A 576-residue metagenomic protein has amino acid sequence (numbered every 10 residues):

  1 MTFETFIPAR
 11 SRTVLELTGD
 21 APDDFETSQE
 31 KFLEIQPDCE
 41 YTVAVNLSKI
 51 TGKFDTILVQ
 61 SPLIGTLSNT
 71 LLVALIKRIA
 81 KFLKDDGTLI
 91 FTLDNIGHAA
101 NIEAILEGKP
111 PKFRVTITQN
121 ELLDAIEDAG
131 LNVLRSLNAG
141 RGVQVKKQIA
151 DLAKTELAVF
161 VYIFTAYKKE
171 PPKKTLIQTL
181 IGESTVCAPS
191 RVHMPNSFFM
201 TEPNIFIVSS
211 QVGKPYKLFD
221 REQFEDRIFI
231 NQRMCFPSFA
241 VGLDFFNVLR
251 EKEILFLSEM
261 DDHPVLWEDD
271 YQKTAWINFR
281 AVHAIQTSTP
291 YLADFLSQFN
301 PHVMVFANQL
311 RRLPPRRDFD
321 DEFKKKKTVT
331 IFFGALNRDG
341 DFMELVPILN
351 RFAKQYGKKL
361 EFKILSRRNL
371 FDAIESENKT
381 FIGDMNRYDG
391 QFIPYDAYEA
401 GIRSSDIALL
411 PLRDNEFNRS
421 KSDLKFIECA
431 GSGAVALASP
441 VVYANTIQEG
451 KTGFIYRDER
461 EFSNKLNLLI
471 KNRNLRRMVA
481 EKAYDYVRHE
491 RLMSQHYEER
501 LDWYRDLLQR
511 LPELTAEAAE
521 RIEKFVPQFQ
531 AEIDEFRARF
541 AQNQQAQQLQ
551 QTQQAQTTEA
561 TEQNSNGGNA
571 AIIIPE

Functional and structural regions predicted by a protein language model:
E34, E170-S238, P575: N-terminal pre-catalytic "stem/leader" segment of glycosyltransferase-like enzymes
I64, L266-W267, G340, Y388-E428 (+1 more regions): Nucleotide-sugar-dependent
V73-T88: A short glycine-rich, Lys/Arg-flanked "PGG" loop and its adjoining helix->strand segment in the class I
I90-P110: Conserved class I S-adenosyl-L-methionine
E170-T175, Y484-E576: C-terminal amphipathic helix plus adjacent low-complexity, charged tail appended to glycosyltransferase catalytic
I181-E202, R312-S404: Conserved catalytic-core segment of nucleotide-activated headgroup transferases in glycan assembly
H283-R316: Donor nucleotide-sugar binding/catalytic pocket of nucleotide-sugar-dependent glycosyltransferases
E449-R460, L468-N474: Conserved acidic donor-binding segment of nucleotide-sugar-dependent glycosyltransferases
